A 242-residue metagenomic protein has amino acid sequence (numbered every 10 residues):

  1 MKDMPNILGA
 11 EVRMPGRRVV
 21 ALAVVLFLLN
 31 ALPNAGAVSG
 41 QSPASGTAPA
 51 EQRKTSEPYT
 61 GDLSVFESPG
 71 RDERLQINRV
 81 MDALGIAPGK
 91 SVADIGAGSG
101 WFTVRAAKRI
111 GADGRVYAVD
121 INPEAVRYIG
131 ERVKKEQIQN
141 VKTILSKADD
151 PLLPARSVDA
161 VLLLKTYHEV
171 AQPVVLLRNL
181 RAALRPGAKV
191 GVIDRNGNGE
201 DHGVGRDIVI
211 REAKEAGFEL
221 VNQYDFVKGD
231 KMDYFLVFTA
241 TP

Functional and structural regions predicted by a protein language model:
Q41-A93, W101, Y128-E131: Class I SAM-dependent transferase core
G89, A112-G114, L184-V190: Short glycine-dipeptide loop
A93-P151: Class I SAM-dependent methyltransferase SAM/SAH-binding core
A107-K108, V174-K189: A short glycine-rich, Lys/Arg-flanked "PGG" loop and its adjoining helix->strand segment in the class I
D149-V161: A short acidic, Gly/Pro-enriched loop at the edge of an enzyme's catalytic core that lines a small-molecule cofactor
D159-P173: A short SAM/SAH-binding and catalytic strip from SAM-dependent methyltransferases
G191-E212: Conserved class I S-adenosyl-L-methionine
L220, D225-P242: Core SAM-dependent methyltransferase catalytic element
